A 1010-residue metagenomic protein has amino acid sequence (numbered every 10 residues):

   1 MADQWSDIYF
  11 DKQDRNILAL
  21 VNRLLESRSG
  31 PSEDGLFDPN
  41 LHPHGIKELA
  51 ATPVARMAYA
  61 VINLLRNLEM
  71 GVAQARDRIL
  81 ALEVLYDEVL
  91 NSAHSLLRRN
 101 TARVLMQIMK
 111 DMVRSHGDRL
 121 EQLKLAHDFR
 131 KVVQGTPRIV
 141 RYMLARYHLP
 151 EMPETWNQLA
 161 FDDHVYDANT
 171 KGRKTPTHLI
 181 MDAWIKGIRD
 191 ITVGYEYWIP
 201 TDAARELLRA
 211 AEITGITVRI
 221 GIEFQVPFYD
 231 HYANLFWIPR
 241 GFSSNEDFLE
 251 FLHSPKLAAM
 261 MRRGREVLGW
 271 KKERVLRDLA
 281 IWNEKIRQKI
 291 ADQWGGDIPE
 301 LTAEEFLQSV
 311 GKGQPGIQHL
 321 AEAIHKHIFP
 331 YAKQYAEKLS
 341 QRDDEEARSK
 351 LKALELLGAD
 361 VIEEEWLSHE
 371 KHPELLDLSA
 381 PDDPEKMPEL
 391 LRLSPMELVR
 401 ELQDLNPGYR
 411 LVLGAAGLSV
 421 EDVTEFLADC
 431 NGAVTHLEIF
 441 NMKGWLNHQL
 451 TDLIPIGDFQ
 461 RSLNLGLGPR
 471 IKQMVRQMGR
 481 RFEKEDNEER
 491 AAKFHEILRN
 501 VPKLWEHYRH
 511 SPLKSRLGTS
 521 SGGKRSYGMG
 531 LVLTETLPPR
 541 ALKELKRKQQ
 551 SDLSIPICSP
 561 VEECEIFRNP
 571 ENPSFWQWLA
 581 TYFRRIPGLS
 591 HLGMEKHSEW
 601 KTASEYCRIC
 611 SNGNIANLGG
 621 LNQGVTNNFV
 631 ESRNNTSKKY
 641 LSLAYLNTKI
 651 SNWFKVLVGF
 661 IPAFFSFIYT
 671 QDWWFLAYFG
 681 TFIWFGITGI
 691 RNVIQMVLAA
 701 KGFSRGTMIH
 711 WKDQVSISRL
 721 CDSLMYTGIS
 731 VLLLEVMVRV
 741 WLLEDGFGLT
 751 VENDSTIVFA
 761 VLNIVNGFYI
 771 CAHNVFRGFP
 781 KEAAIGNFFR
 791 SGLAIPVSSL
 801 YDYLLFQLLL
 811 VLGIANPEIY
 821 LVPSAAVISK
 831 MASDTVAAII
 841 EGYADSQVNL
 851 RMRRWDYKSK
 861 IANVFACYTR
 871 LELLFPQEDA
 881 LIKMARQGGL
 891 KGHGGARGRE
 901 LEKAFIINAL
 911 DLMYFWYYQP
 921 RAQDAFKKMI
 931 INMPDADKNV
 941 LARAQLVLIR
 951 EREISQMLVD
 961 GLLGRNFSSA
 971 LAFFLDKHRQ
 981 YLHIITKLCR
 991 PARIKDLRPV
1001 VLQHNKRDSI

Functional and structural regions predicted by a protein language model:
M1-D190, W198-M260, E266, E355-I1010: Charged catalytic cores and adjacent phosphate/nucleic-acid-binding surfaces used for phosphate/nucleic-acid chemistry
V193: Phosphate-binding glycine-rich loops of NTP-binding sites
D247-L354: Non-catalytic, alpha-helical, charged scaffold/linker segments that couple or flank catalytic or architectural cores
